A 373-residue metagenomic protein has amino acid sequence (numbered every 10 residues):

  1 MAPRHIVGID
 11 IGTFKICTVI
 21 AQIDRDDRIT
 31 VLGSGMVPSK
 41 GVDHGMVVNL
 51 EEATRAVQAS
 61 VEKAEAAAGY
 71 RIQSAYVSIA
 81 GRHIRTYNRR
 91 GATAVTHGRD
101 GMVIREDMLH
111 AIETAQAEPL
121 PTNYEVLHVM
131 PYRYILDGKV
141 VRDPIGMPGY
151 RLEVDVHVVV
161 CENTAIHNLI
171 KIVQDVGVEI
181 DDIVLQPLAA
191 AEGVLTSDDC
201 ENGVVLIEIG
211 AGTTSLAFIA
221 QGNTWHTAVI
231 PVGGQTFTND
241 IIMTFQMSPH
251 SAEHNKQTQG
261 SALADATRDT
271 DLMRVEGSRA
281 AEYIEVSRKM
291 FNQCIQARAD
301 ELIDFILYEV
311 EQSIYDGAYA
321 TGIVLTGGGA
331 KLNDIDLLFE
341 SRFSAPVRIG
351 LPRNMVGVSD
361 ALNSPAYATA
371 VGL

Functional and structural regions predicted by a protein language model:
M1-T13, V19-A75, I79-L206, N223-W225 (+5 more regions): Nucleotide/phosphate-binding catalytic cleft detector across ATP-hydrolyzing and phosphate-transferring enzymes
K15, A80, C161, G260-L263 (+1 more regions): Glycine-rich phosphate-binding loops at beta-strand->alpha-helix junctions
I16-A21, T214-F218: Short beta-strand scaffold segments in enzyme catalytic cores
R28-V31, I209-T213, E340-P352: Acidic-glycine-rich active-site phosphate/pyrophosphate-binding loop
R105-E106, R342-A370: Conserved phosphate-binding/catalytic loops in two-lobed NTP-binding clefts
N202-T244: Glycine-rich phosphate-binding loop of actin/hexokinase-like ATP-binding domains
I306, L325, L373: Hydrophobic, well-ordered secondary-structure elements that form the walls of internal hydrophobic environments
E309-G317, T321-G328, I349-G357, A361-N363: Hydrophobic alpha-helical bundle architecture
